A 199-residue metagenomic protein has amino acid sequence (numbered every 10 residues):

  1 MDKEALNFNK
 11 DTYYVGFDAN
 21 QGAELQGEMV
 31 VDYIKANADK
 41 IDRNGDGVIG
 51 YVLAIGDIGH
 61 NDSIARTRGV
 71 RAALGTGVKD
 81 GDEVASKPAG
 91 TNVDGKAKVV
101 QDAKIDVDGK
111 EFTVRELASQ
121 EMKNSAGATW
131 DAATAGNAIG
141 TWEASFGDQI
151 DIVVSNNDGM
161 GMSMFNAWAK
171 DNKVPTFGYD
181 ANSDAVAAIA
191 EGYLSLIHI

Functional and structural regions predicted by a protein language model:
M1-H198: A residue-level marker of the well-folded mature domains of exported/periplasmic proteins
